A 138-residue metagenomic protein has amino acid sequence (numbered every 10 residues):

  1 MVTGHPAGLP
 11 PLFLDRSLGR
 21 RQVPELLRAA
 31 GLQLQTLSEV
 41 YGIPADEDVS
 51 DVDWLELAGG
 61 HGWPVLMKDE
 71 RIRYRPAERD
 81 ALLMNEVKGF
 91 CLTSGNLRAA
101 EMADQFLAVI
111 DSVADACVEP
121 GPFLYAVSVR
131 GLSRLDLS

Functional and structural regions predicted by a protein language model:
M1-A30, E39-V40, L92-S138: Non-catalytic interface/targeting segments
S17-L18, G42-D48, D69-R75: Acidic, metal-coordinating catalytic cores used for nucleic-acid/nucleotide bond scission and strand-transfer chemistry
Q33, E39-V40, D46, L83-M84 (+1 more regions): Catalytic phosphate/metal-binding cores of nucleic-acid and nucleotide-processing enzymes, i.e., regions that mediate
V49-D53, D80-M84, Q105-L107: Short low-complexity, flexible loop/linker segments enriched in glycine and/or proline with clustered acidic
D51, A58-G59, P64-E78: Acidic, metal-binding active-site segment of PIN/NYN-like and related structure-specific nucleases
G59, Y74-N85, F90-L97: Nuclease catalytic cores that cleave nucleic-acid phosphodiester bonds, predominantly acidic two-metal-ion
L66, K88-F90, Y125: Hydrophobic/aromatic beta-strand patches that form the interior of the parallel beta-sheet core in alpha/beta enzyme
